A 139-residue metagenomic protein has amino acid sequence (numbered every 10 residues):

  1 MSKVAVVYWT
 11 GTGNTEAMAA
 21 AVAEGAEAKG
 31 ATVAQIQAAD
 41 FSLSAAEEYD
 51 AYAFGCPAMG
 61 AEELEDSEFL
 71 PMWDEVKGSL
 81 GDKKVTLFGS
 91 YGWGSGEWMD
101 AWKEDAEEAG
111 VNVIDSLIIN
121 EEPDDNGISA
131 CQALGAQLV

Functional and structural regions predicted by a protein language model:
K3-V4, N14-A17, A21-A38, S44-V139: FMN-binding flavodoxin-like domain, especially the glycine-rich phosphate-binding loop
Y8-T12: Aromatic-flanked redox-active Cys/Sec active sites in thiol-based oxidoreductases, especially the WC-centered
